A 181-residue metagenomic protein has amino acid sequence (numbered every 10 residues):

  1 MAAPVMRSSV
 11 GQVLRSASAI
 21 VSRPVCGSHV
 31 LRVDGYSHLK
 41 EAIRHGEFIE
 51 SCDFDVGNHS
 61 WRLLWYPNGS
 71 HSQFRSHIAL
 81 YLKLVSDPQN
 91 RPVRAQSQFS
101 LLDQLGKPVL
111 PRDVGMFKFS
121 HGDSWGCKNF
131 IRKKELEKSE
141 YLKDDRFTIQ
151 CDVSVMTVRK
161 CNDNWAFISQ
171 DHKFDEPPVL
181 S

Functional and structural regions predicted by a protein language model:
M1-S181: Protein/peptide-recognition domains central to ubiquitin and immune signaling
